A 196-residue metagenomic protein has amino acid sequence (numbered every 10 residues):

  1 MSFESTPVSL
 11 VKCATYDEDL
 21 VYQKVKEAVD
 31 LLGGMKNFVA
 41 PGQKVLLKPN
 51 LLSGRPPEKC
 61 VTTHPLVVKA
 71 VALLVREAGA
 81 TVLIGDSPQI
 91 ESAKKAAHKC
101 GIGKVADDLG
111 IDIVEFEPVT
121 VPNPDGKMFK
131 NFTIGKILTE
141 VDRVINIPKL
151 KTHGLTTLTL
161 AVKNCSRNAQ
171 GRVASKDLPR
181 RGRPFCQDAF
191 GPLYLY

Functional and structural regions predicted by a protein language model:
M1-Y196: N-terminal and secondary-structure boundary signal
